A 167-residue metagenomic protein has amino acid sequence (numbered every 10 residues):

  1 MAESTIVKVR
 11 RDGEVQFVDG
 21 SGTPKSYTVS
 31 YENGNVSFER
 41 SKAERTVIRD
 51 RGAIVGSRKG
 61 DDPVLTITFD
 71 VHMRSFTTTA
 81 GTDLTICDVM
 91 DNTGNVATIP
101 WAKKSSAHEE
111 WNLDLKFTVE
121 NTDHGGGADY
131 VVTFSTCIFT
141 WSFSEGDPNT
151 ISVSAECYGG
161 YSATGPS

Functional and structural regions predicted by a protein language model:
M1-S167: Signature of extracytoplasmic/envelope-associated structural regions
